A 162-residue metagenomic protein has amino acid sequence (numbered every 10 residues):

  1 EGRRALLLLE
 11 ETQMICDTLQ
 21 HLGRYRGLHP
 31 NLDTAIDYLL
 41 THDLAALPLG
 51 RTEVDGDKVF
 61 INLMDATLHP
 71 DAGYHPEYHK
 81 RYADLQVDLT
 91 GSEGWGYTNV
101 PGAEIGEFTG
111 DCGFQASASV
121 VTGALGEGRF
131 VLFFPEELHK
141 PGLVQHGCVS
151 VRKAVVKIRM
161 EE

Functional and structural regions predicted by a protein language model:
E1-Q13: Short, Lys/Arg-enriched N-terminal segments with co-localized hydrophobic residues within the first ~10-30 amino acids
M14-L49, E53-G56: Surface/interface-facing alpha-helical segments and adjacent flexible terminal/loop regions used for partner/assembly
G56, A72-D84, N99-G106, A118 (+1 more regions): A short beta-loop-beta micro-motif enriched in histidine and acidic residues
I61-H79, L89-G102: Conserved short histidine dyad/triad with adjacent acidic residue
M64-H79, E107-V120, E137-K140: Short acidic (Asp/Glu) patches
K80-E93, N99-P101, E107-F114, K157-I158: Short, conserved beta-strand element in jelly-roll/cupin
L85, F130-L132, C148-E162: A short hydrophobic beta-strand segment most commonly corresponding to one strand of the jelly-roll/cupin
A124-L143: Conserved metal-binding segment of the jelly-roll/cupin
